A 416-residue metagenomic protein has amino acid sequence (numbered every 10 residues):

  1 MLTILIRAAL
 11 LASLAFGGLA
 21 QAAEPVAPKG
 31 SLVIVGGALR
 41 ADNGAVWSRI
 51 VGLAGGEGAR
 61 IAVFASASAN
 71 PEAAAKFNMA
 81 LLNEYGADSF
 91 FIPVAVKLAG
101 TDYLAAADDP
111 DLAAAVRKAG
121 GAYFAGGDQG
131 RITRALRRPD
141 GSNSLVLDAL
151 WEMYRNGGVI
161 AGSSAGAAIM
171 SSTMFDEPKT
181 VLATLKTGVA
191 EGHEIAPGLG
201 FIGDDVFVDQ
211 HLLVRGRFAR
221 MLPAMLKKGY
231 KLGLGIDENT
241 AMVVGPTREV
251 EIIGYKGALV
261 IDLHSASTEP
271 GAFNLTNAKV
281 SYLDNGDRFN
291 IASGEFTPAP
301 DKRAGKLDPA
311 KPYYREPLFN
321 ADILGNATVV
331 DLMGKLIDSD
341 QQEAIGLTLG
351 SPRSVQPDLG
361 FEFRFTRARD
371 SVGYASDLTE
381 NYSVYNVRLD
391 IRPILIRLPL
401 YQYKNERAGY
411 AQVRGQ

Functional and structural regions predicted by a protein language model:
R7-G17: Bacterial N-terminal signal peptides
A23-G58, S68, E72-K76, L82-Y85 (+3 more regions): C-terminal and late-domain segments of enzyme folds
V33-V35, R60-A65, F90-P93, G121-A125 (+3 more regions): Structural recognition of the beta-strand scaffold that forms the well-ordered cores of secreted hydrolase catalytic
S68, A74-F77, E84-A113: Functional beta-strand-loop-alpha-helix junction segments that form "active/interaction loops" within catalytic
D111-A115, S142-G157: Catalytic-core regions built around general acid/base machinery
Y123-G126, A149-F175: Catalytic nucleophile loop
Q129-N143: Glycine/threonine-rich flexible loop motifs
